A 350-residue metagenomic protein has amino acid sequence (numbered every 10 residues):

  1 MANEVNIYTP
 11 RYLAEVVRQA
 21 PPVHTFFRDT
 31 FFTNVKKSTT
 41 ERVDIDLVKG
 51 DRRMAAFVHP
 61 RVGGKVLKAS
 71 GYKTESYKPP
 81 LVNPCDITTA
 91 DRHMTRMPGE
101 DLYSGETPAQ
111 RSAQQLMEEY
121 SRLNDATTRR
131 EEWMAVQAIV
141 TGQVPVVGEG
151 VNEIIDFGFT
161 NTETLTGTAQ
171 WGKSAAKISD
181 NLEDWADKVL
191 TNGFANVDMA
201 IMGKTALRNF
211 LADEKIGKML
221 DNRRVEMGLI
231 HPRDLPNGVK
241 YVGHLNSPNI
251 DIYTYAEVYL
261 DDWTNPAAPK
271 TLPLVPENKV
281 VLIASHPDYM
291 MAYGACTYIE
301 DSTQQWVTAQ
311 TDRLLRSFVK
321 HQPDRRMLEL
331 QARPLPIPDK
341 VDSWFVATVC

Functional and structural regions predicted by a protein language model:
M1-D44, I337-C350: N-terminal alpha-helical "arm" segments
V16-V17, N181-A186, P336: Short, Φ-rich (hydrophobic/aromatic) sequence segments
R28-T30, E183-D187, D312-L314: Short alpha-helical segments and helix-capping/turn motifs at coil-helix boundaries
T33-L102: Assembly/oligomerization interface modules of large self-assembling protein complexes
K37-T39, F194, Q322: A short, structural micro-pattern
L81-T160, N181, D187-T205, D324-A332: Long, contiguous amphipathic alpha-helices that act as assembly "spine/axial" helices in icosahedral shell and virion
N152-I230: Extended, solvent-exposed, turn-rich assembly/linker loops in the middle of proteins
G217-C350: Sequence/fold signature of self-assembling virion shell proteins
